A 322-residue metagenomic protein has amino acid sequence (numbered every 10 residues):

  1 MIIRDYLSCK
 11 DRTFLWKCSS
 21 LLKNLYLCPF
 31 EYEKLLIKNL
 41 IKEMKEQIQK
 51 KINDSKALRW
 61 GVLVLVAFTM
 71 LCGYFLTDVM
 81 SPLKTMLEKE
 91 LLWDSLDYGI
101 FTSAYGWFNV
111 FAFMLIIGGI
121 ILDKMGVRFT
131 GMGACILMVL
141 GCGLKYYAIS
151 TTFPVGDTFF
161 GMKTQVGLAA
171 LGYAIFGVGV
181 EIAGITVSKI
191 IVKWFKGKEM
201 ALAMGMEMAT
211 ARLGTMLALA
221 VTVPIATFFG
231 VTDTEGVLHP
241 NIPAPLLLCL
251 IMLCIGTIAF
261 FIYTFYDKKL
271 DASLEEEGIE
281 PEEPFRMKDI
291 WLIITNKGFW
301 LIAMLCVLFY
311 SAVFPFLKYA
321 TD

Functional and structural regions predicted by a protein language model:
G61-S95, F316-T321: Extracytoplasmic
M80-S81, K297-D322: Extracytoplasmic gate region of multi-pass secondary transporters
S103-G119: Central cavity-lining transmembrane alpha-helices of secondary-active solute carriers, predominantly the Major
I136-G161: C-terminal ends and interior cores of transmembrane alpha-helices in multi-pass membrane transporters/permeases
G172-A209: Cytoplasmic helix-loop-helix junction between adjacent transmembrane helices in 12-TM secondary transporters
A201-A226: Glycine-rich segments within core transmembrane alpha-helices of 12-TM secondary carriers
P243-I262: Symmetry-related core transmembrane helices of the 12-TM Major Facilitator Superfamily/SLC fold
F265-K288: Flexible cytoplasmic inter-helical loops of multi-pass small-molecule transporters
